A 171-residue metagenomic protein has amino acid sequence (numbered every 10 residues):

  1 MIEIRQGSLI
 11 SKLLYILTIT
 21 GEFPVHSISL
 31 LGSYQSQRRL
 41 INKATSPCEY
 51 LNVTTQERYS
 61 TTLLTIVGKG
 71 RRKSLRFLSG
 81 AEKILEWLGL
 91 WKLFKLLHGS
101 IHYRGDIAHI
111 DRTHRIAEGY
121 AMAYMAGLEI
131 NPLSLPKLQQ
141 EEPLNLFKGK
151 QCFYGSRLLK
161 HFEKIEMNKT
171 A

Functional and structural regions predicted by a protein language model:
M1-R104: Nuclease-adjacent, charged terminal/linker segments that flank catalytic cores
L96-A171: Exposed, interaction-prone assembly regions rather than primary DNA-binding/catalytic cores
